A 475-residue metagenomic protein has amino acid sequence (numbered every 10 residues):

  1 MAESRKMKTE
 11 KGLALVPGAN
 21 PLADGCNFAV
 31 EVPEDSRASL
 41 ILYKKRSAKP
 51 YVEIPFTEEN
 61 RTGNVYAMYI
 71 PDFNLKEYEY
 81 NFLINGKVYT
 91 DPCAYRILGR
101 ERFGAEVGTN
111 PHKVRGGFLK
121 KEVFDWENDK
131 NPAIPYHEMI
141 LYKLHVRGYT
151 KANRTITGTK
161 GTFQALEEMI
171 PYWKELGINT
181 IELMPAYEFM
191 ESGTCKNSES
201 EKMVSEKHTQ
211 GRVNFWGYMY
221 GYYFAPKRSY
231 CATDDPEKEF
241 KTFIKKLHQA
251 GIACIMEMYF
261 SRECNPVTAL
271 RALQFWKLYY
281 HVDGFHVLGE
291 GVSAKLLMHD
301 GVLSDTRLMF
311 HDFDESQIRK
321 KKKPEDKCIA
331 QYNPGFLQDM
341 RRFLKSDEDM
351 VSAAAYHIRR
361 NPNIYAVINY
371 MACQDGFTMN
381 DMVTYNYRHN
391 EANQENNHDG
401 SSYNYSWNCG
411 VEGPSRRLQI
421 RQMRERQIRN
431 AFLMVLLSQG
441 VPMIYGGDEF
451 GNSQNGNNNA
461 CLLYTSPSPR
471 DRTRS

Functional and structural regions predicted by a protein language model:
M1-A23, Y51-E53, N60-K143, T150-T155: The feature marks proteins involved in alpha-glucan
D24-F28: Structural beta-strand segments of beta-rich domains
V32-S36: Short proline/glycine-enriched turn/loop motifs at strand-loop junctions of beta-rich domains
N153-Q164, G221-E237, R262-P266, V282-L288 (+1 more regions): The substrate-binding groove and active-site-proximal loops of carbohydrate-active enzymes, especially glycoside
T194-Q249, C264-Y279, N393-V411: Aromatic- and acidic-residue-enriched carbohydrate-binding clefts of CAZyme catalytic domains
Q249-A250, S261-Q317: Active-site neighborhood of glycoside hydrolase catalytic domains
A294-G446, F450: Conserved alpha/beta catalytic core and glycan-binding cleft of carbohydrate-active enzymes
Y464-T473: Conserved small/polar residues in nucleotide/adenosyl-binding loops
